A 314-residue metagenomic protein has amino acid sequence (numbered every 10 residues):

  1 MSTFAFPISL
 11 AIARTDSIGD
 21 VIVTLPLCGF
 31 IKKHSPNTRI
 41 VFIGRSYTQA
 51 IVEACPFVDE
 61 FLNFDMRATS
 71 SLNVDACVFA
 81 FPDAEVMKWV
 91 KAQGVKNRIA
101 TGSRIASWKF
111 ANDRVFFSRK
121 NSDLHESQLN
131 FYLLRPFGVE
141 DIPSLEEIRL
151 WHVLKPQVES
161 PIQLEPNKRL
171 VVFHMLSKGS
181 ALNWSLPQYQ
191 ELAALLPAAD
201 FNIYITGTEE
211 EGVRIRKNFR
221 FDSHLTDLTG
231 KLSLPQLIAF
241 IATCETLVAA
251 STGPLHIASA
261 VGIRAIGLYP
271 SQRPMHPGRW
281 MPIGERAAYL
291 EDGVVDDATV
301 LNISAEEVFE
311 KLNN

Functional and structural regions predicted by a protein language model:
M1-N314: Catalytic machinery of carbohydrate-active enzymes, primarily nucleotide-sugar-dependent glycosyltransferases
